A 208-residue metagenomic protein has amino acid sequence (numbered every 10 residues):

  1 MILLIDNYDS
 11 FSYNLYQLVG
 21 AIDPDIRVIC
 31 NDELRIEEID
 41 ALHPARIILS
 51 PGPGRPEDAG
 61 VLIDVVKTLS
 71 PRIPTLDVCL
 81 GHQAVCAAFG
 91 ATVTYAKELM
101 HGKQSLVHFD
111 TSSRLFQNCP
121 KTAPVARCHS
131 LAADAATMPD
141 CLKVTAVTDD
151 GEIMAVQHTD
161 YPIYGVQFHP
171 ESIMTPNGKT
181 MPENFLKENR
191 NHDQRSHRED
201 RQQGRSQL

Functional and structural regions predicted by a protein language model:
M1, P74-L76, T92, K143 (+1 more regions): Proline-centered loop/turn at the N-terminus of a beta-strand
I2-I5, D9-D77, F89: Flexible gly/pro-rich beta->alpha loop and the following alpha-helix that scaffold active-site loops
R27-E33, P56, L106-F109, V125-C128 (+1 more regions): Short gly/ser/thr-rich secondary-structure transition/capping motifs
A45-S113, Q117-N118, T122-P124, P182-N184: Cysteine-nucleophile active-site neighborhood
C79, H129, H169: Histidine-centered divalent metal-coordination motifs
S113-D160: Catalytic beta-strand/loop cores that center a nucleophilic Ser/Cys/Thr and support acyl-enzyme chemistry
T122, G165-P176: Phosphate-binding/catalytic loops
I173-L208: Acyltransferase
